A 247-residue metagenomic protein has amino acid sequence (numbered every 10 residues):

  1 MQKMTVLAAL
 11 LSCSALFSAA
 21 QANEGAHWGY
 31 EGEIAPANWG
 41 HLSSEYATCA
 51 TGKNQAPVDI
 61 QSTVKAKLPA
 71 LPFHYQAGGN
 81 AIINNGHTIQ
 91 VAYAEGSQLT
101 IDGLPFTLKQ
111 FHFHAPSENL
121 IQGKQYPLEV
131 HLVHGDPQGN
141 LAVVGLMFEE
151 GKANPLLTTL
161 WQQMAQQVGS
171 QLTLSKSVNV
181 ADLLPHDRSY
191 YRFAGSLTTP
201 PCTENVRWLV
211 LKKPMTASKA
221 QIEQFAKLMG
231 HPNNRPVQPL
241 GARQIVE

Functional and structural regions predicted by a protein language model:
M1-A8: Bacterial N-terminal signal peptides that target proteins for export
M4, A20-E247: Alpha-carbonic anhydrase
A8-A15: Bacterial N-terminal signal peptides
